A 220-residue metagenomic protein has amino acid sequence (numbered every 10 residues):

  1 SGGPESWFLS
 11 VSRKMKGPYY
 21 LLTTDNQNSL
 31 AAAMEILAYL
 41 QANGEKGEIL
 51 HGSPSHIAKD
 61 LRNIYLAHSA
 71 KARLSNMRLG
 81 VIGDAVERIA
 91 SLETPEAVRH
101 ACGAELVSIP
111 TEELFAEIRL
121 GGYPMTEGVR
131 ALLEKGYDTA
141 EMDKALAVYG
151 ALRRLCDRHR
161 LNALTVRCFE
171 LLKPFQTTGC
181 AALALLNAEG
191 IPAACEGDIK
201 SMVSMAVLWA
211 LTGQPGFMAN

Functional and structural regions predicted by a protein language model:
S1-N220: An N-terminal assembly and electron-transfer interface module characteristic of large anaerobic redox and radical
